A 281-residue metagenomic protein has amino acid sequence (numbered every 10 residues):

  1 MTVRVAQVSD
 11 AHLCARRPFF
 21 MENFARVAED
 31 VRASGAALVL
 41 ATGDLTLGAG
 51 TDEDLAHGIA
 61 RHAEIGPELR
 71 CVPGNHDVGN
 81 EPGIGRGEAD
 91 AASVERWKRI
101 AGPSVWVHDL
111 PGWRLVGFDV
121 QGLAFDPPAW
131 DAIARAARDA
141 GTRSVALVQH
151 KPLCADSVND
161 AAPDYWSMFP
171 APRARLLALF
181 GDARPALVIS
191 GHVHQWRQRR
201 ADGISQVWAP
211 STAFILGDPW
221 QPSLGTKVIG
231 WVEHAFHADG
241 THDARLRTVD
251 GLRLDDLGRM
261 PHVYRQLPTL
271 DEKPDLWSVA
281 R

Functional and structural regions predicted by a protein language model:
M1-H57, R61, D156: N-terminal active-site segment of His-dependent metallophosphoesterases
T2-S9, A25-E29, S34, L38 (+1 more regions): Metal-dependent phosphoesterase/phosphodiesterase active-site architecture
D10, G43-D44, G74-N75, H150 (+1 more regions): Active-site glycine-centered loops adjacent to acidic/histidine catalytic or metal-binding residues that shape
H12, D77-V78, G122-L123, P152-C154 (+3 more regions): Short, solvent-exposed loop/turn segments at secondary-structure junctions
F19, E81-R86, S157-A162, R200-G203 (+2 more regions): Short aromatic-enriched loop/helix-cap "lid" or pocket-rim segments at secondary-structure transitions that line
E29-V39, R114-V116, A124-V207, H242 (+1 more regions): His/acidic metal-ligating clusters that form di-metal
G48-A49, V78-E81, C154-S157, W196-R199 (+2 more regions): Short catalytic/ligand-binding loop motif for oxyanion handling, primarily in non-cytosolic enzymes, centered on
T51-A140, S144, W166-L187, D202 (+3 more regions): Extended active-site neighborhood of metal-dependent phosphoesterases/phosphodiesterases
